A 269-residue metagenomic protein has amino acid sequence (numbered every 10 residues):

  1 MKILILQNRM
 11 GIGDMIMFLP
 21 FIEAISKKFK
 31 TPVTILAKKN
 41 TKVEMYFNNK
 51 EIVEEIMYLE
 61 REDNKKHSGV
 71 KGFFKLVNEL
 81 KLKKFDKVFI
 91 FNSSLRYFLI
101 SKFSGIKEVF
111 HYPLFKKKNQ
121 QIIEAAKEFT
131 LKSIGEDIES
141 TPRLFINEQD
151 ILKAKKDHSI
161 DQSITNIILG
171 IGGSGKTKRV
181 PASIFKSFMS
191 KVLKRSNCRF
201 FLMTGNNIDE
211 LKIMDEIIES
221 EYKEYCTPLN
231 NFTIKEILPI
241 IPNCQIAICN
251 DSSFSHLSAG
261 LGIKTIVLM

Functional and structural regions predicted by a protein language model:
M1-M269: Catalytic machinery of carbohydrate-active enzymes, primarily nucleotide-sugar-dependent glycosyltransferases
